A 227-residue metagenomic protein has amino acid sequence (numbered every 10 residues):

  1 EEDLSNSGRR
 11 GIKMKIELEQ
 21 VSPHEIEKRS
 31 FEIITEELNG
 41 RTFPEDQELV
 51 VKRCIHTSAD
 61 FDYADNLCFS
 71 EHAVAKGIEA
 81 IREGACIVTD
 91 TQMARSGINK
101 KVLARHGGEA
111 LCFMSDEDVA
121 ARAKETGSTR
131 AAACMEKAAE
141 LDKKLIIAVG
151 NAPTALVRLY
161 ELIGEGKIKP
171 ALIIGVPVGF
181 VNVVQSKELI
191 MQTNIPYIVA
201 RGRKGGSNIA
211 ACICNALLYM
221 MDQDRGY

Functional and structural regions predicted by a protein language model:
M14-E45: Charged, compositionally biased N-terminal leader segments and the immediate start of the first structured element
T42-H56: N-terminal glycine-rich anion-binding loops that anchor highly charged ligand groups
D65-A80: A short, well-structured juxtamembrane/interface segment
D90, I173-G175, I213: Buried hydrophobic positions in well-ordered alpha/beta secondary-structure cores of metabolic enzymes
A94-G97, P153-L159, F180-V184, G206-A210: Short glycine/serine/threonine-rich phosphate/pyrophosphate-binding segments that cradle anionic phosphate groups
L103-L141: Long, charge-dense
V181-Y227: C-terminal functional extensions of proteins
